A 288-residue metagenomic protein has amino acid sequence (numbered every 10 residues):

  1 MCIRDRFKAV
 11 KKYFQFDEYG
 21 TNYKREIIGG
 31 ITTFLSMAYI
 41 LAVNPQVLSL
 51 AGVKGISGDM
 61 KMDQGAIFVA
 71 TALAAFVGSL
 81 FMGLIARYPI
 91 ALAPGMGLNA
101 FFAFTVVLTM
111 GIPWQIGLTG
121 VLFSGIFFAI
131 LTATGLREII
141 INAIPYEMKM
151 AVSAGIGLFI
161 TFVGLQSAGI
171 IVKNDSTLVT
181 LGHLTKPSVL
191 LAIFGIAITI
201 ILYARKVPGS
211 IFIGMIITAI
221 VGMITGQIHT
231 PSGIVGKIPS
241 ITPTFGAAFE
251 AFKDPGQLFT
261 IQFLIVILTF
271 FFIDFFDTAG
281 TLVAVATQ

Functional and structural regions predicted by a protein language model:
M1-I3: Short, small-residue-biased leader/transition segments that mark boundaries at the very start of proteins
K11-E26, R137: Cytosolic juxtamembrane amphipathic/interface segments immediately preceding and feeding into a transmembrane helix
G20-L35, L264-F272: Residue-level signal for short hydrophobic patches within transmembrane helices of multi-pass membrane transporters
I28-L184: Early transmembrane hairpin of solute transport permeases
P45-S49, F270-F275, G280-Q288: Helix-loop junctions at the membrane interface of multi-pass solute transporters
M96, V121-L122, V152, V189-A197 (+1 more regions): Hydrophobic mid-bilayer segments of alpha-helices in multi-pass membrane transport proteins, especially secondary
V172-K186, I224-F272: Helix-loop-helix junctions that connect adjacent transmembrane segments in multi-pass membrane transporters
A197-G246, F271-F275, A279: Flexible hinge motifs at transmembrane-helix junctions and intramembrane kinks/re-entrant loops in multi-pass membrane
